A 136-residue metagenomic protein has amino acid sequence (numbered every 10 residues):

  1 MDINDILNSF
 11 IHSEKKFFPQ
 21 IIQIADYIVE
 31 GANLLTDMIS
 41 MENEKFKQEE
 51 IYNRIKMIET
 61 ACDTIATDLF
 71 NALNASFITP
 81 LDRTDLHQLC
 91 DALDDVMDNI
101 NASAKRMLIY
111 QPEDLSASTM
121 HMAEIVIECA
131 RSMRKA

Functional and structural regions predicted by a protein language model:
M1-A136: Cytosolic, long alpha-helical scaffolding segments
